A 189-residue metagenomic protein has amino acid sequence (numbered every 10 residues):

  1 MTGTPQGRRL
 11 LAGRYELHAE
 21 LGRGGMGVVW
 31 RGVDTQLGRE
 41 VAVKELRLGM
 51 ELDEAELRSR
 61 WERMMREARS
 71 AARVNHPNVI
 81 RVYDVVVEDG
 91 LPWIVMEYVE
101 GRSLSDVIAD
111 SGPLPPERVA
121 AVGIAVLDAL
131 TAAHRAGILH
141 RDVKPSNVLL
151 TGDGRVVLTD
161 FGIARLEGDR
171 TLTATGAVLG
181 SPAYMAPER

Functional and structural regions predicted by a protein language model:
L17-G25, V29: Protein kinase glycine-rich loop
V33-V41: Conserved N-lobe loop of protein kinases adjacent to the ATP-binding glycine-rich P-loop
R47-R73: AlphaC helix of the eukaryotic protein kinase fold
V85: Activation-segment/catalytic-loop signature of the eukaryotic protein kinase fold
D89-S103, V107: Conserved short submotifs of the Hanks-type protein kinase catalytic core that shape the nucleotide-binding pocket
V122-G123: Activation segment signature within eukaryotic-like protein kinase domains
V126-I138: Protein kinase catalytic-loop region centered on the HRD/HxD motif
